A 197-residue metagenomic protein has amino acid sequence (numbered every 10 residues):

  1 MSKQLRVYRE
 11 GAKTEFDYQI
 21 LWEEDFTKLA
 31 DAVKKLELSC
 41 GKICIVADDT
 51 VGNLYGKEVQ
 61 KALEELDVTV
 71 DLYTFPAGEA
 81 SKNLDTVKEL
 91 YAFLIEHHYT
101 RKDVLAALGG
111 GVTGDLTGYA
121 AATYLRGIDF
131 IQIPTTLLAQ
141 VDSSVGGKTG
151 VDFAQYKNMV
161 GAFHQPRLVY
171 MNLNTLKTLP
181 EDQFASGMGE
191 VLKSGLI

Functional and structural regions predicted by a protein language model:
M1-V104, K193: ATP/NTP phosphate-donor binding region
A12-K13, Y119-I197: A glycine/threonine-rich phosphate-anchoring loop and its flanking beta-alpha core in nucleotide/phosphate-binding
P76, A107, T136: Residue-level "edge-of-site" marker
G111: Acidic-aromatic/histidine active-site loop/patch
G114: Catalytic nucleophile loop
